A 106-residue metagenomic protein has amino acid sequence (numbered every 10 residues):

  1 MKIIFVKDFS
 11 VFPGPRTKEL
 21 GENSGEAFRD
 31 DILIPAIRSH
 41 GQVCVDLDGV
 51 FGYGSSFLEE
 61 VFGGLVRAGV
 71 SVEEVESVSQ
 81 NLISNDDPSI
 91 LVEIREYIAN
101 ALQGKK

Functional and structural regions predicted by a protein language model:
M1-I3: Extreme N-terminal starter segment of soluble prokaryotic enzymes
V6-R95: Amphipathic alpha-helical interaction surfaces in cytosolic regulatory modules
E93-K106: The feature marks long, low-complexity, polar/acidic/proline-rich intrinsically disordered regions embedded in large
